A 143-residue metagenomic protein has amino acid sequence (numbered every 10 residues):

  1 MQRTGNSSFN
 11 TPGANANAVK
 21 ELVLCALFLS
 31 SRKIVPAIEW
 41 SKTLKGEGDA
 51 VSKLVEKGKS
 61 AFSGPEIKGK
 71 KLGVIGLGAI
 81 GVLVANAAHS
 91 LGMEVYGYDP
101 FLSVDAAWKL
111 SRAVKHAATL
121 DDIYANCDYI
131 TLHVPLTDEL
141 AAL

Functional and structural regions predicted by a protein language model:
M1-F9, A125, L132: An N-terminal-biased, well-structured beta-alpha scaffold segment characteristic of Rossmann-like dinucleotide-binding
T4-G5, L91, L110-A113: Short, structured coil segments at secondary-structure junctions
T11-K71: Phosphate-binding beta-alpha-beta segment of Rossmann-like dinucleotide-binding domains, i.e., the NAD(P)
L77-G78: Glycine-rich Rossmann-fold phosphate-binding loop(s) that bind the pyrophosphate of adenine dinucleotide cofactors
G81-V82: N-terminal Rossmann-fold NAD(P) dinucleotide-binding loop
A87-A88: Aromatic pocket-lining residues of Rossmann-like dinucleotide-binding sites
Y96: Conserved beta-strand positions in the Rossmann-like core of class I SAM-dependent methyltransferases
P100-L143: Rossmann-like adenosine-cofactor binding region
